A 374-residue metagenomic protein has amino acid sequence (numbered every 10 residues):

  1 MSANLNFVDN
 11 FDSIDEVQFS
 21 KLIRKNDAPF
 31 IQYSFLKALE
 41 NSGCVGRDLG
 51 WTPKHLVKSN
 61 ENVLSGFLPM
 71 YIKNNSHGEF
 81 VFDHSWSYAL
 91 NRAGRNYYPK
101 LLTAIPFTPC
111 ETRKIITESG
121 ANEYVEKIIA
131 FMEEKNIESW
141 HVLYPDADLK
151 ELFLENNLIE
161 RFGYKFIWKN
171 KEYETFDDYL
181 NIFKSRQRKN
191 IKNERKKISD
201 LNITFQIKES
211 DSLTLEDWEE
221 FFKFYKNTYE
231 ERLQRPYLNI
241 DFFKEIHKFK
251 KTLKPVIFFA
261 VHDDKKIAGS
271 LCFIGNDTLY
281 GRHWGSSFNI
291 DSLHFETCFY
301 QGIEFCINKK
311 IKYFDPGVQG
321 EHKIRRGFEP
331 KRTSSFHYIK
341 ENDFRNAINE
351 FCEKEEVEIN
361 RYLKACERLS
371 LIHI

Functional and structural regions predicted by a protein language model:
M1-I372: N-acyltransferase acceptor-side catalytic subdomain
